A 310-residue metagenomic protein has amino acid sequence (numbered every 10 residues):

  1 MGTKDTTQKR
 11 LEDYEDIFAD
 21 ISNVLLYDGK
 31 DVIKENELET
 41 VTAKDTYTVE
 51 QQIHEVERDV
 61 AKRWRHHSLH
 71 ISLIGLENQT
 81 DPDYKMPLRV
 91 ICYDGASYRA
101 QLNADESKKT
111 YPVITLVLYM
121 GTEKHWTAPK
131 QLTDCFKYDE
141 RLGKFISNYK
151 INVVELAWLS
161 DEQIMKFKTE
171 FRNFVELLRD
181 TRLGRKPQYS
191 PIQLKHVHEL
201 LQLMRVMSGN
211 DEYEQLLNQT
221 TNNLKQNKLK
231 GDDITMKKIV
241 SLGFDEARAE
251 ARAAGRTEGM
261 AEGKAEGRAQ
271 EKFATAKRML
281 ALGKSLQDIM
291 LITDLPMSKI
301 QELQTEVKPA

Functional and structural regions predicted by a protein language model:
M1-Q226, A310: Conserved single-residue anchors adjacent to enzymatic active/cofactor-binding motifs
H67-T80, R179-A310: Short, charged alpha-helical interaction segments and adjacent helix-coil junctions
